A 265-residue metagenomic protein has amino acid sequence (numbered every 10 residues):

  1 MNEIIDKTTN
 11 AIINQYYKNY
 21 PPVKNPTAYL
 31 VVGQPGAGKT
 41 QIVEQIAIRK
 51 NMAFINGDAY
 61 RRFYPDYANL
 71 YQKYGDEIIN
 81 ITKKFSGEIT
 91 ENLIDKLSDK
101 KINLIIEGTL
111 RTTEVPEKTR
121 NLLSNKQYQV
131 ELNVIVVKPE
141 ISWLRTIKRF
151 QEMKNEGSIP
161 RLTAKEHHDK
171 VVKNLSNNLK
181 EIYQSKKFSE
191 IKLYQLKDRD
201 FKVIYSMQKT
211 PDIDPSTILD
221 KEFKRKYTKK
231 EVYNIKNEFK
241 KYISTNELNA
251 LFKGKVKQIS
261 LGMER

Functional and structural regions predicted by a protein language model:
M1-Y20: N-terminal pre-Walker A segment at the start of P-loop NTPase domains
K18-P26, L97-S98: Phosphate-binding P-loop
Q34-P35: The conserved Walker
G38: Conserved glycine(s) of the Walker
I42, I46: Hydrophobic positions on the alpha1 helix immediately C-terminal to the Walker A/P-loop
M52-F54, A59-K126: Conserved nucleotide-sensing/catalytic segment adjacent to the nucleotide-binding pocket in NTP-handling enzymes
S124-I147: Conserved phosphate-donor/acceptor-positioning beta-strand/loop module used by diverse small-molecule
L144-I259: Conserved GTP-binding G-domain of TRAFAC-class P-loop NTPases and closely related GTPase folds
